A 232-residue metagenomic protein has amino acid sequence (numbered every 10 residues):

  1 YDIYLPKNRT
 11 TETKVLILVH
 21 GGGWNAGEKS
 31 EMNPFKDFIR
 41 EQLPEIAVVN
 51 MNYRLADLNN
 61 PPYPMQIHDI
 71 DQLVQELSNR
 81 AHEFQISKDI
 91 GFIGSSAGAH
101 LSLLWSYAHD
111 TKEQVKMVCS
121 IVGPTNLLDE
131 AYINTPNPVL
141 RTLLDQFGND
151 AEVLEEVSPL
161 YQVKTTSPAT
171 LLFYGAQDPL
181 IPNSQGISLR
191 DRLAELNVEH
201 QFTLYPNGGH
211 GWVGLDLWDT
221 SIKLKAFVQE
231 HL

Functional and structural regions predicted by a protein language model:
E12-G22: Short beta-strand element of the alpha/beta-hydrolase
S30-V49: Short amphipathic alpha-helix adjacent to the substrate-entry channel of hydrolases
P61-H82: Alpha/beta-hydrolase active-site loop
Q75-I133: Primarily recognizes the serine-hydrolase "nucleophile elbow" in alpha/beta-hydrolase and SGNH/GDSL folds
D129-Q162: Mobile cap/lid helix-loop segments that gate and shape the active-site cleft of serine hydrolases
T166, L172-Y174, D178: Short beta-strand/loop motif that positions the catalytic acidic residue of the alpha/beta-hydrolase fold
F173, I187-L232: C-terminal catalytic histidine-bearing segment of alpha/beta-hydrolase fold enzymes
P179-Q185: Conserved alpha/beta-hydrolase "acid-adjacent" motif
